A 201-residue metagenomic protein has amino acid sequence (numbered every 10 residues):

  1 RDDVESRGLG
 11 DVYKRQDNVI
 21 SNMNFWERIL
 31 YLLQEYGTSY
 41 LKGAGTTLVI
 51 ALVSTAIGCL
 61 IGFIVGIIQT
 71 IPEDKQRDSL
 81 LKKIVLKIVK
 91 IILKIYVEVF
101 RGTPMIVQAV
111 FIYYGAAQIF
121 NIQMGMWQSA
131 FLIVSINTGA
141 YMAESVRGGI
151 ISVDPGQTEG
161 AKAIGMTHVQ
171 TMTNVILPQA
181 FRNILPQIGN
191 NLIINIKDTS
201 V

Functional and structural regions predicted by a protein language model:
R1-Y13: Single conserved hydrophobic/aromatic residue that forms the stacking wall/gate of nucleotide- or nucleobase-binding
D11-V201: Transmembrane alpha-helices and adjacent helix-loop boundaries
